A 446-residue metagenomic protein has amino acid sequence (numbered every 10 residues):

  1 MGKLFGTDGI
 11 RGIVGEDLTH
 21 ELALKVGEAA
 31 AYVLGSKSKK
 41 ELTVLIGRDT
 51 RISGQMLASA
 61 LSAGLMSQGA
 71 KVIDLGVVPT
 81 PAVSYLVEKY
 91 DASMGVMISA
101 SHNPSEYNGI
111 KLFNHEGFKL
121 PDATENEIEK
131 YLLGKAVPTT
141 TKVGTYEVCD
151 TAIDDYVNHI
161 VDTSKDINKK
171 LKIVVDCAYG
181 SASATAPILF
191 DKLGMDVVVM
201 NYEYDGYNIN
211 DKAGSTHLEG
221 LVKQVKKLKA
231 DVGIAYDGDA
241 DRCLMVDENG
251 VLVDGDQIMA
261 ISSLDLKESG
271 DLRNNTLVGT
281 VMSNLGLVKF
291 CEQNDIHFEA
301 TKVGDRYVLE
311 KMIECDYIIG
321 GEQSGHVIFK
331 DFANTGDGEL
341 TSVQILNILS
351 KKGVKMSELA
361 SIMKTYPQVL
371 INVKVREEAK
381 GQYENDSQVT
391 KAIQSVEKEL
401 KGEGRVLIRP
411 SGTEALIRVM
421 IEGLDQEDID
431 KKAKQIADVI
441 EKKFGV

Functional and structural regions predicted by a protein language model:
M1-A63, S67-Q68, T145-I173, K380-G381: An N-terminal, well-structured beta->alpha segment
I13, N108-L228: Gly/Ser/Thr-enriched, mixed-charge loops and adjacent short helices that form phosphate/oxyanion-binding elements
Y32, S36, T43-N108, I188-V246: N-terminal small/polar loop signature for handling phosphorylated ligands or for N-terminal nucleophile
K40-D49, I73, K172-V174, N275-V281 (+1 more regions): Short glycine-rich phosphate-binding loop at a beta-alpha junction
A92-S101, Y107, V225-D247, L252 (+1 more regions): Glycine-rich phosphate-binding loop
N126-V157, D162, E248-G320, I328: Proline/glycine-rich low-complexity loops and linkers
S269-V446: Phosphate-binding and adjacent anionic-ligand microenvironments
